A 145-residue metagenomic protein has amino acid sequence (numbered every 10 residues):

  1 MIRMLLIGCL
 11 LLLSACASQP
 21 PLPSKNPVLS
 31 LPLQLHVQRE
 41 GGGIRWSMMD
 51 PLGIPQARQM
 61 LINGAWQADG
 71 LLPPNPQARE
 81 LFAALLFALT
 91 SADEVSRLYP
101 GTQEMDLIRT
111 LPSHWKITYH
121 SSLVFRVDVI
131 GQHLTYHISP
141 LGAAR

Functional and structural regions predicted by a protein language model:
M1-L6: Bacterial N-terminal signal peptides that target proteins for export
L12-A15: C-terminal motif of bacterial Sec signal peptides marking the signal peptidase cleavage site
A17-P20, K25-H36, I54, Q67-R145: Mature, soluble, non-transmembrane domains
P32, R39-G41, L61: Short connector loops at helix/strand junctions that flank enzyme active sites, especially segments positioning acidic
G42-I44, L52-P55: Primarily extracytoplasmic ectodomains and periplasmic/lumenal surface modules that are beta-strand-rich
A57-G64: Short Gly/aromatic-enriched secondary-structure transition segments
